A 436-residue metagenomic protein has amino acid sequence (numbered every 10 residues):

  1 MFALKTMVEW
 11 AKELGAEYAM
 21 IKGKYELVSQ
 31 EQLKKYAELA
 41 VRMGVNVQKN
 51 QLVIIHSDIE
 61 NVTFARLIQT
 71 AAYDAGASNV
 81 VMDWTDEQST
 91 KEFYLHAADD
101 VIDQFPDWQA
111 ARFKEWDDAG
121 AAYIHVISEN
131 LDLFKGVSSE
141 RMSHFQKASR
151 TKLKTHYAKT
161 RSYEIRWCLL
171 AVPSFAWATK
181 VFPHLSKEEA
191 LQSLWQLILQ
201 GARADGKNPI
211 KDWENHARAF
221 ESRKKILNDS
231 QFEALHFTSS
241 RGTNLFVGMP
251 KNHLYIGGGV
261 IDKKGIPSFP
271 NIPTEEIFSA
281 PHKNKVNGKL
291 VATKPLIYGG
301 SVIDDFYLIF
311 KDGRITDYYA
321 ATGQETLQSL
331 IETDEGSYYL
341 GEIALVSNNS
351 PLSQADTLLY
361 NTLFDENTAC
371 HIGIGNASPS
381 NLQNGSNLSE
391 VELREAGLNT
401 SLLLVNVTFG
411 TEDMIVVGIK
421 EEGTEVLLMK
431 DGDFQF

Functional and structural regions predicted by a protein language model:
M1-K24: N-terminal amphipathic/basic-hydrophobic helices that include classical n-h-c signal peptides and signal-anchor
I21-N287, F434-F436: Active-site bordering "gate/hinge" segments that shape substrate access to catalytic or cofactor-binding pockets
E38, N228-S230, K283, G299-S301 (+3 more regions): Short solvent-exposed loop/turn micro-motifs enriched in small/polar/acidic residues
E60-N61, E129-L131, S174, G242 (+8 more regions): Short, glycine-/Ser/Thr-/acidic-enriched flexible segments
I277-E335: Long, well-ordered mid-to-C-terminal structural blocks that present hydrophobic/aromatic surfaces
K285-N287, I303-D305, D312-I315, Y338-E342 (+3 more regions): Active-site lining segments that contact anionic ligands and/or coordinate catalytic metals
D317-S386: Dual-mode signal for accessory low-complexity, basic/Gly-rich regions
V391-F436: Extended hydrophobic packing segments that form well-structured cores
